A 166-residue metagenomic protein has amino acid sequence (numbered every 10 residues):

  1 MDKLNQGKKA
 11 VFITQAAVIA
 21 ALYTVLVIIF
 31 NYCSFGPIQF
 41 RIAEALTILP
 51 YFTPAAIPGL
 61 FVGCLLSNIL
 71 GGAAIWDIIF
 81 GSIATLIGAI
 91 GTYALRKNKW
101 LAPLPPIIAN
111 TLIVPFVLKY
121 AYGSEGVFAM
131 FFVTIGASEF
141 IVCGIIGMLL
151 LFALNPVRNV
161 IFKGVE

Functional and structural regions predicted by a protein language model:
M1-Q6, F162-E166: Membrane-interfacial, low-structure loops and terminal tails that flank and connect transmembrane helices in multi-pass
D2-Y51, A55-P58: Hydrophobic transmembrane alpha-helices
A16, A20, T24, F61 (+3 more regions): Small-residue faces within membrane-embedded alpha-helices
Y32-P37, A45, L65-I87, Y93-E166: Membrane-embedded alpha-helical hairpins and interfacial helices in multi-pass inner-membrane proteins
Y51, A55, L60-C64, A73-D77: Interfacial helix-start motif at the membrane-water boundary
